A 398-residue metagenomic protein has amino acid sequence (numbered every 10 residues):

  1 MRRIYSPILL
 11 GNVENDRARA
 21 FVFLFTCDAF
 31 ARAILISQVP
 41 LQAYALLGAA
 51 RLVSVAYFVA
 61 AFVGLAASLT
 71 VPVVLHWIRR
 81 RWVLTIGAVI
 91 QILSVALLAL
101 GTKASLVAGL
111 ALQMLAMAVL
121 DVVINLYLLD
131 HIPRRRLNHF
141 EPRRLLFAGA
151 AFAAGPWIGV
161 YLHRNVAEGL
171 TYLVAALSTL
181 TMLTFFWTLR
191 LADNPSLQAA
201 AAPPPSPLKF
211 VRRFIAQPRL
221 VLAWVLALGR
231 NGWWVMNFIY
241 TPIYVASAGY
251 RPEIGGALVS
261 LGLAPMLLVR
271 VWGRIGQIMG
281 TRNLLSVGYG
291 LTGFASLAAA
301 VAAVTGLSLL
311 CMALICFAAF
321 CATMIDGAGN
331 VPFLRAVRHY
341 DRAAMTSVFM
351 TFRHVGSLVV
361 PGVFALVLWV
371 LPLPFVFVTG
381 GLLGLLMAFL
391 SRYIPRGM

Functional and structural regions predicted by a protein language model:
M1-N15, D193-V225, G229: Juxtamembrane intracellular "pre-TM" segments in multi-pass secondary transporters
S37-R51, I239-I254: Short amphipathic helix-loop junctions that connect adjacent transmembrane helices in Major Facilitator Superfamily/SLC
A67-R79, L268-T281, L368: Helix-to-loop junctions at the C-terminal end of transmembrane segments in multipass secondary transporters
W82-A96, A176, N283-A298: Structural signature of the two symmetry-related core transmembrane helices
Q113-A148: Cytoplasmic helix-loop-helix junction between adjacent transmembrane helices in 12-TM secondary transporters
T171-W187, F377-R392: Symmetry-related core transmembrane helices of the 12-TM Major Facilitator Superfamily/SLC fold
N283-D326: C-terminal transmembrane helical hairpin of 12-TM major facilitator-type secondary transporters
D341-W369: A late C-terminal transmembrane helix in Major Facilitator Superfamily
